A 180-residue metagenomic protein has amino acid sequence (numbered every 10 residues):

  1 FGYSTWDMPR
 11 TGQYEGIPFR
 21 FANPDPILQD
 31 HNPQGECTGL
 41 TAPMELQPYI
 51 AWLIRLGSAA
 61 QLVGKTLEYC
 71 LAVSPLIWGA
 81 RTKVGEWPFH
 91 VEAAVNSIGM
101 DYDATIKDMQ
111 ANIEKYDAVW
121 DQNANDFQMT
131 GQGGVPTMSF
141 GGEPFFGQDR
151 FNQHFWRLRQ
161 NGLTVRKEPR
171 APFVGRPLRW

Functional and structural regions predicted by a protein language model:
F1-I77, V165-W180: Structural alpha/beta surface segment adjacent to cysteine/selenocysteine redox centers across thiol/disulfide enzymes
L71-W180: C-terminal cap of thioredoxin/glutaredoxin-like
